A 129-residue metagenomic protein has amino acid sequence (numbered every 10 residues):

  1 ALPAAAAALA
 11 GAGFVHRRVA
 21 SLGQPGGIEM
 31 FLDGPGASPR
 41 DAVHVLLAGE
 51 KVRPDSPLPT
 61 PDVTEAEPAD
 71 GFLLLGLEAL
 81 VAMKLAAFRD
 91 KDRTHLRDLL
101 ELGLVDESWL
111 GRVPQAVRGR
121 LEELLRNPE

Functional and structural regions predicted by a protein language model:
A1-E129: Compositionally biased terminal segments of proteins
